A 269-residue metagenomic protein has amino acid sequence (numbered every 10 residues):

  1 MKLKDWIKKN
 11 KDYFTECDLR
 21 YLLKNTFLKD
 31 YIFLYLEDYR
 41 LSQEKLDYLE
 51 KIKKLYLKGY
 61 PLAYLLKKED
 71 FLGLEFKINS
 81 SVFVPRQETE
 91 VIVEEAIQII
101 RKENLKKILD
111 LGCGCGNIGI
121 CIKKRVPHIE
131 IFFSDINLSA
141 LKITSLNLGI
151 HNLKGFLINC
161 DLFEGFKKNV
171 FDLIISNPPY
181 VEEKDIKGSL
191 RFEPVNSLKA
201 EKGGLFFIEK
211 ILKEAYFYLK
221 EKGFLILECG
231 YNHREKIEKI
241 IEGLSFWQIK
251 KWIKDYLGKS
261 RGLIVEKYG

Functional and structural regions predicted by a protein language model:
M1-I32, L36-L41: Non-catalytic accessory regions of SAM-dependent methyltransferases
N25-Q98: Conserved AdoMet
A63, V181, N232: Active-site beta-alpha loop architecture of Rossmann-like, nucleotide-cofactor-dependent enzymes
E75, E130, K154-F156, Q248-K251: Conserved beta-strand segments of alpha/beta enzyme cores
V91-K187, K210: Conserved SAM/SAH cofactor-binding pocket of Class I
P178-F207: Mobile active-site "lid"/loop adjacent to the S-adenosyl-L-methionine
G203-E266: Conserved Class I SAM-dependent methyltransferase catalytic core
